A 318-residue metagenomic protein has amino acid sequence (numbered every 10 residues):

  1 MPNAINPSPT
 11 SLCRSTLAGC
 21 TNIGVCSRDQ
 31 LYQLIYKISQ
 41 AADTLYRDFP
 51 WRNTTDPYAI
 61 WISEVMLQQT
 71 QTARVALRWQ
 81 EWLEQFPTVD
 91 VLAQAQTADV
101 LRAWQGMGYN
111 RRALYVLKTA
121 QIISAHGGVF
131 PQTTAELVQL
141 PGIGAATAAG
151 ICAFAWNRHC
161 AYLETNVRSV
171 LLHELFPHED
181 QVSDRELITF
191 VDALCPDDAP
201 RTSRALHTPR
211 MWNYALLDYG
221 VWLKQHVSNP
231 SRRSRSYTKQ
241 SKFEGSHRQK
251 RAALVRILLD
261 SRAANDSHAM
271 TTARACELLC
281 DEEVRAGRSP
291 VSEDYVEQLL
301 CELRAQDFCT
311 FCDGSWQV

Functional and structural regions predicted by a protein language model:
M1, T21-N22, I60: Non-catalytic, substrate/partner-engaging modules appended to enzymatic cores
S8-S11, S15, S203: Serine residues within intrinsically disordered or low-complexity segments
C26-R251, I257-R274, L278-L279, E283 (+2 more regions): Catalytic cores of DNA base-excision repair glycosylases
F154, E302-A305: Alpha-helical DNA-recognition elements
R288-E302: Short amphipathic alpha-helical interaction segments
R304-W316: A short, conserved structural fragment
